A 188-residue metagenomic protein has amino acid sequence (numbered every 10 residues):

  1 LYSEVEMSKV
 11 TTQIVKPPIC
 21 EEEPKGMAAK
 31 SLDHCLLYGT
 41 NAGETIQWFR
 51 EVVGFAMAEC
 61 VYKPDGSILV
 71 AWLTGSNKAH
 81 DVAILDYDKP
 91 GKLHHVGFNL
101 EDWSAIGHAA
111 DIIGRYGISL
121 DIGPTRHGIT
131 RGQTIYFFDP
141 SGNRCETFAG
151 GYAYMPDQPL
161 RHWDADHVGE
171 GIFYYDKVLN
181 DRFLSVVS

Functional and structural regions predicted by a protein language model:
L1-A28, A71-W72, G117-S188: Vicinal oxygen chelate
S3, C60, K78, Y87-D88: A conserved beta-strand-loop-helix scaffold within acyl/acetyltransferase catalytic domains
K16-C20, G26-A29, T45, V53-F55 (+4 more regions): Catalytic cores of nucleotide-enabled group-transfer and carboxylate-activating enzymes in metabolic and assembly-line
S31-T40, K89-Y116, Q133-F138: Vicinal oxygen chelate
L37-A79: Core segments of cupin and vicinal oxygen chelate
T45-R50, I113, F137, G142: Conserved active-site tyrosine of GNAT-family acetyltransferases
K63-D65, D88-P90, R126-T130: A short beta-turn/loop motif at secondary-structure boundaries
V82-I84: Conserved beta-strand in the GNAT
